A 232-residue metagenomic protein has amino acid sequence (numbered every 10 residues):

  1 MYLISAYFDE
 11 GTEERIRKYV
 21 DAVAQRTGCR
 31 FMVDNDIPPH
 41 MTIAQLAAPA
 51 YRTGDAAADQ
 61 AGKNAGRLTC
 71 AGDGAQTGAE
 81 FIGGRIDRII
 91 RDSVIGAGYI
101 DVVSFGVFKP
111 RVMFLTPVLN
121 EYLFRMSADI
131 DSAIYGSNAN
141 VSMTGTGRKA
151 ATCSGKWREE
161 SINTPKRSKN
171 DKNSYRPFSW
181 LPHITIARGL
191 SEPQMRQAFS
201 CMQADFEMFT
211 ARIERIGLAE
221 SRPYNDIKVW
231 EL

Functional and structural regions predicted by a protein language model:
M1-D55, C70-Y99, N120-T210, N225-L232: Basic, often amphipathic N-terminal segments
I37, F108-R111: Short acidic/glycine-enriched loop/turn segments that link adjacent beta-strands
Q60-K63, Q76: Charged/polar low-complexity intrinsically disordered segments
K63-A71: Long intrinsically disordered, low-complexity regions that are acidic and Ser/Thr-rich
D101-F108, A211-D226: Glycine-rich beta-strand-turn "strand-cap" elements at beta-sheet edges
V112-L119: Short histidine-centered catalytic/ligand-binding loop motif
